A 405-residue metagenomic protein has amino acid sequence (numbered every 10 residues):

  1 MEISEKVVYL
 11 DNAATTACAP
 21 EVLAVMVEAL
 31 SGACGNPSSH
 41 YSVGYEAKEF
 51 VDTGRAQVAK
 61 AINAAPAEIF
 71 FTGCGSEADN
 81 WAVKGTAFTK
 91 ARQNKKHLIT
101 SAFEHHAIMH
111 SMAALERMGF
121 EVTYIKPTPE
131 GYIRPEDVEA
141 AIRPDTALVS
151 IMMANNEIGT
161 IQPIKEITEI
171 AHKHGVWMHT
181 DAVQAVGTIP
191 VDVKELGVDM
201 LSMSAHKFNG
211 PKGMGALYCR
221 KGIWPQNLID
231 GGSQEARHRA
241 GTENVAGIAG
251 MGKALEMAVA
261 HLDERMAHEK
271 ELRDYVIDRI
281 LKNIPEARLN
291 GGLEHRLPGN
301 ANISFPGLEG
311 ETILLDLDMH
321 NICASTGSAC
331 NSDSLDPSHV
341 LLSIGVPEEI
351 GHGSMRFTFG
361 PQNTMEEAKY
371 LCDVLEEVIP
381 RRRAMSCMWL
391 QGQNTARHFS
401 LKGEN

Functional and structural regions predicted by a protein language model:
M1-N405: Pyridoxal 5′-phosphate
